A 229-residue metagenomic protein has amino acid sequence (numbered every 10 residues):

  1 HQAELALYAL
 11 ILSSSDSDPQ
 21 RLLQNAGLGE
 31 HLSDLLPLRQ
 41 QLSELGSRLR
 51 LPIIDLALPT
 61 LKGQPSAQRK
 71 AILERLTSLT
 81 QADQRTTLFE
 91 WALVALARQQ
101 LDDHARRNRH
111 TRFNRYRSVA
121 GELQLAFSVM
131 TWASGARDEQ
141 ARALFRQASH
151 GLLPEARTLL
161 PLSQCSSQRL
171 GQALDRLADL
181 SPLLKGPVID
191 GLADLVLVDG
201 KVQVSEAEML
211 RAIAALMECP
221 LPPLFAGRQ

Functional and structural regions predicted by a protein language model:
H1-Q81, L88-Q229: Small-residue-enriched hydrophobic alpha-helices in membranes
